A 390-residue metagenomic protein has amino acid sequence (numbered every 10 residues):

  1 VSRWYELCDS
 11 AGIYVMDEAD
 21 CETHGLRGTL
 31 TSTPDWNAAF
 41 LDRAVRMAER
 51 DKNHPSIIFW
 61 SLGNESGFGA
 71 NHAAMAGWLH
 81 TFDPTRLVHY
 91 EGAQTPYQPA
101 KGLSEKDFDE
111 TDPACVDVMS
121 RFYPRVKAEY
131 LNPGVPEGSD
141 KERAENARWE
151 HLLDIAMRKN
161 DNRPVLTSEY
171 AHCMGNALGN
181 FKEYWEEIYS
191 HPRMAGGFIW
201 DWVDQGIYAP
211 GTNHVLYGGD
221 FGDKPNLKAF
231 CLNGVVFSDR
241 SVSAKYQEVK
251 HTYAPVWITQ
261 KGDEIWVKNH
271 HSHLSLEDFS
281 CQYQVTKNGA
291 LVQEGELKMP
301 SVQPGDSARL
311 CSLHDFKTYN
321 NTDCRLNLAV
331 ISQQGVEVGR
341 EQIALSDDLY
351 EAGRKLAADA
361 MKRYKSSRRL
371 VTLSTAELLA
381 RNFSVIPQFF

Functional and structural regions predicted by a protein language model:
V1-N226, C231-L232: Substrate-binding/catalytic cleft of secreted carbohydrate-active enzymes, primarily glycoside hydrolases
E187-F390: Carbohydrate-binding surfaces of carbohydrate-active enzymes
